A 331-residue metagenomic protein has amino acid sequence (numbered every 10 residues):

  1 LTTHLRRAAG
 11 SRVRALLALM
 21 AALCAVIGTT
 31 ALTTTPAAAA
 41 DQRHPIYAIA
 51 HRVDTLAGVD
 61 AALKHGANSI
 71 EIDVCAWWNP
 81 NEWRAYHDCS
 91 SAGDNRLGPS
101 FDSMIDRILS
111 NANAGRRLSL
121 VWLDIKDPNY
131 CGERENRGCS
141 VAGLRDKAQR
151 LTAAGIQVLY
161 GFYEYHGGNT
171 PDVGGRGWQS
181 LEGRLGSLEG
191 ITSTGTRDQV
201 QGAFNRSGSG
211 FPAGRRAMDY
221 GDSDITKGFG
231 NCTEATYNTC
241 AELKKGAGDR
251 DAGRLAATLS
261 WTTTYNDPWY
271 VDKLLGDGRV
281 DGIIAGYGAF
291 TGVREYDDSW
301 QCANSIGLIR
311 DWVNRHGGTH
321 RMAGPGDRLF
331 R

Functional and structural regions predicted by a protein language model:
L1-A39: Secretory targeting and sorting signals
D41-D54, G58-R331: Catalytic cores of phosphodiester-bond hydrolases, prominently lipid phosphodiesterases
